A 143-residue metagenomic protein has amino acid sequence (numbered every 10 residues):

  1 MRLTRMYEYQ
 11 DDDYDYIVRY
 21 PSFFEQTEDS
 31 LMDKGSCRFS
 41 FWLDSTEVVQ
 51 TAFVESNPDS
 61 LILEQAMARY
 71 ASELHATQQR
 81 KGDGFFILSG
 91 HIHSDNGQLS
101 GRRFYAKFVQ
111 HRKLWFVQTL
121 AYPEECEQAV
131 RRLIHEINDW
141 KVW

Functional and structural regions predicted by a protein language model:
R2-E8, S36-R38, K81-H91: Short, hydrophobic/aromatic-rich segments at coil-to-beta transitions
L3, D12, D33-G35, S72-E73 (+1 more regions): Residues that act as N-cap/strand-start positions at coil-to-secondary-structure junctions
Y9, V18, F39-F41, V49-V54 (+4 more regions): Hydrophobic beta-strand residues in large extracellular and virion-surface proteins
D12-I62, H93-G97: Secretory pathway targeting signatures of secreted, lumenal, and periplasmic proteins
S22-Q26, W115-W143: Surface-exposed amphipathic alpha-helical segments
E28, A71-L74, K141: Sec/Tat-exported extracytoplasmic proteins
P58-A66, A129-R132: Short amphipathic alpha-helical segments
L63-A121: Signature of long, low-cysteine stretches enriched in small and polar/charged residues
